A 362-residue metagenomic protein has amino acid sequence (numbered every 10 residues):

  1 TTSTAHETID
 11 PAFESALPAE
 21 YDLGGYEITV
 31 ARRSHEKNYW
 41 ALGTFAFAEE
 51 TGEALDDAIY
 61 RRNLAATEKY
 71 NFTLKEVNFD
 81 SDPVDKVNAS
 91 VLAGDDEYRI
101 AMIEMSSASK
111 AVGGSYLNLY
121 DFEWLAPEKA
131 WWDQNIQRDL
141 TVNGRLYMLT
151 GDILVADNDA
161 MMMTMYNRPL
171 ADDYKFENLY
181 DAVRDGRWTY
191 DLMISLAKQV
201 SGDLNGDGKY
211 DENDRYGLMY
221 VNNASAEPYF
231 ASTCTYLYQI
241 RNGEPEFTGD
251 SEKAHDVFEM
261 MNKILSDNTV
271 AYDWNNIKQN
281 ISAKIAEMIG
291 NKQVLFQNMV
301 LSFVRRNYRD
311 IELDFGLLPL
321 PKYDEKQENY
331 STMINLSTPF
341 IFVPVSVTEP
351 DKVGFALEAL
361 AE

Functional and structural regions predicted by a protein language model:
T1-E14, A66, E97-R99, N205-D207 (+2 more regions): Gram-positive cell-envelope targeting signals
I9-E49, T67-E68, K209-D214: Immediate post-signal peptide segment of exported/extracytoplasmic ligand-binding proteins
T29-A31, G94-A101, M105, V142-M162 (+2 more regions): Extracytoplasmic/periplasmic solute-binding protein
Y39-N71, T164, P169: Short, polar/charged alpha-helical segment
K69-N143: Extracytoplasmic "Venus flytrap"/periplasmic binding protein-like
W124-W132, Y236-H255, E325-S331: Short, solvent-exposed loop/beta-turn-alpha elements that line the ligand-binding surface or hinge of extracytoplasmic
I194-A197, L237-K278: Glycine-centered hinge/linker elements that transmit conformational signals in sensory and ligand-binding systems
Y308-E362: Extracytoplasmic/periplasmic substrate-recognition and gating elements
